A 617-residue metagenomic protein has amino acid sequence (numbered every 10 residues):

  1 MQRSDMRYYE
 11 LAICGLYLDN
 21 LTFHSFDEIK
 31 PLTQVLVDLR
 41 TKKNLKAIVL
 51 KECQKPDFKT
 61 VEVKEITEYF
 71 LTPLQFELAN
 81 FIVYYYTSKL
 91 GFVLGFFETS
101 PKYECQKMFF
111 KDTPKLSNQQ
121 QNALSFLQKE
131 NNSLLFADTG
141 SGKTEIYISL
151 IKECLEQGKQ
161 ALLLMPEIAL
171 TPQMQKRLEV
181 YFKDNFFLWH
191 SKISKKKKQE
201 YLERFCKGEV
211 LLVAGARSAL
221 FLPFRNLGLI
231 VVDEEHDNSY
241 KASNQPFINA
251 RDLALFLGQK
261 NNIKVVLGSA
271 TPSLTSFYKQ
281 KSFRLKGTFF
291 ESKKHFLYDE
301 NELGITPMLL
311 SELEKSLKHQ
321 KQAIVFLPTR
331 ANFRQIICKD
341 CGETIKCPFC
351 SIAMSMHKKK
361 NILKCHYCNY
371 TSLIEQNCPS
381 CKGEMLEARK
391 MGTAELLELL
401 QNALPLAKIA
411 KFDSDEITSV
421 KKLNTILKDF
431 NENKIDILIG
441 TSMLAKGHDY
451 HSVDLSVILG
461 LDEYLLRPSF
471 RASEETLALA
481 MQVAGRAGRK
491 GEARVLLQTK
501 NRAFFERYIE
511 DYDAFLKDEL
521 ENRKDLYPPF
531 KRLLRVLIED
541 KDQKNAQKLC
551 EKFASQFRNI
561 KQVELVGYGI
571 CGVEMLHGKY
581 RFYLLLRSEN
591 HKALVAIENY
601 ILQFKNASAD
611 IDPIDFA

Functional and structural regions predicted by a protein language model:
M1-T271, T275-T288, Y450, Q547-K548 (+4 more regions): Accessory, non-ATPase domains that flank or precede helicase/AAA+ motor cores in DNA-metabolism machines
L135-L155, K159-L211, A216-N545, L584 (+1 more regions): Inter-lobe coupling/hinge segments of SF2-like helicase ATPases
E302, T306, Y568-V573: Beta-sheet-dominated interaction scaffolds and their linkers
F515-K524, N559-G572: Short amphipathic beta-strand starts and helix->beta connectors
